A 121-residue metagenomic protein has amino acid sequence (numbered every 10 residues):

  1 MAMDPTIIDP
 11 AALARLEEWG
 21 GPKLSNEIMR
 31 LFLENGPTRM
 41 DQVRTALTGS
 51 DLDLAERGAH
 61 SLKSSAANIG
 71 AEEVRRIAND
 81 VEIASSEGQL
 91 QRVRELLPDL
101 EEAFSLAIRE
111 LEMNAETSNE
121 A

Functional and structural regions predicted by a protein language model:
M1-A121: Two-component system phosphorelay core
